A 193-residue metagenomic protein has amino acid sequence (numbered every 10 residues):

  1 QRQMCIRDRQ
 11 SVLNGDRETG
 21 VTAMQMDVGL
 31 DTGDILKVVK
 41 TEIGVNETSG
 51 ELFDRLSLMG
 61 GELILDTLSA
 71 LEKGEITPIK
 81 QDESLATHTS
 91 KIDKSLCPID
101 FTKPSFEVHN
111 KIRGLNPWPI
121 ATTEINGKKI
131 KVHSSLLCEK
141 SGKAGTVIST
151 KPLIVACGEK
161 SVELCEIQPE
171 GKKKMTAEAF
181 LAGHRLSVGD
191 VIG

Functional and structural regions predicted by a protein language model:
Q1-H88, S95: Donor/substrate-binding cores of folate-linked one-carbon enzymes
E18, T32-G33, K94-L96, G127 (+2 more regions): Sequence-level motif detector for i,i+2 pairs with an aromatic at +2
T87-S90, I154-A156: Short, flexible, solvent-exposed loop/turn segments with mixed acidic/basic and small polar residues
S90-K103: Acyl-group handling in specialized metabolite and lipid biosynthesis
F101-G193: An anion-binding loop in the catalytic cleft
